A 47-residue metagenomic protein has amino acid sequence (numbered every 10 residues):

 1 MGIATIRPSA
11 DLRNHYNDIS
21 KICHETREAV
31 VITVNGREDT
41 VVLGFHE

Functional and structural regions predicted by a protein language model:
M1-S9, T40-L43: Non-catalytic interaction/Regulatory regions outside core domains
I3, Y16-I19, E38-D39: Low-complexity, intrinsically disordered short peptide segments enriched in small/polar/basic residues
S9-T26: The conserved cystathionine-beta-synthase
V31-E47: Short, charge-rich, low-complexity interaction segments located in flexible loops at or near secondary-structure
